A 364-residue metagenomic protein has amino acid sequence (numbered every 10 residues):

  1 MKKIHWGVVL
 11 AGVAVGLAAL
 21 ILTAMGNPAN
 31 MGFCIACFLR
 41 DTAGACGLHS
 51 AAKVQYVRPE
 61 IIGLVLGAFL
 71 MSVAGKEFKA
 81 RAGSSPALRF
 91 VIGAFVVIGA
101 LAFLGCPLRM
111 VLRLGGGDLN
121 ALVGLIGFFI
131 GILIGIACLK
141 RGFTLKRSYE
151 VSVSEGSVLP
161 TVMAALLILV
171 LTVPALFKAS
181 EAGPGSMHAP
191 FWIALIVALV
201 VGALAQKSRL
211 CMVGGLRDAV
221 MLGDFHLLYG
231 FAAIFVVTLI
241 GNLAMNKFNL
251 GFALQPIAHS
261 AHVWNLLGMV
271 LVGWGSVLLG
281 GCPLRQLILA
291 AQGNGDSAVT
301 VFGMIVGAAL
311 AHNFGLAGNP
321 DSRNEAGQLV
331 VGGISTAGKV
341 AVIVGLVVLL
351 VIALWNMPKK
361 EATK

Functional and structural regions predicted by a protein language model:
M1-K364: Membrane-interfacial helix-loop segments of redox and metal-homeostasis proteins, especially TM-loop-TM junctions
